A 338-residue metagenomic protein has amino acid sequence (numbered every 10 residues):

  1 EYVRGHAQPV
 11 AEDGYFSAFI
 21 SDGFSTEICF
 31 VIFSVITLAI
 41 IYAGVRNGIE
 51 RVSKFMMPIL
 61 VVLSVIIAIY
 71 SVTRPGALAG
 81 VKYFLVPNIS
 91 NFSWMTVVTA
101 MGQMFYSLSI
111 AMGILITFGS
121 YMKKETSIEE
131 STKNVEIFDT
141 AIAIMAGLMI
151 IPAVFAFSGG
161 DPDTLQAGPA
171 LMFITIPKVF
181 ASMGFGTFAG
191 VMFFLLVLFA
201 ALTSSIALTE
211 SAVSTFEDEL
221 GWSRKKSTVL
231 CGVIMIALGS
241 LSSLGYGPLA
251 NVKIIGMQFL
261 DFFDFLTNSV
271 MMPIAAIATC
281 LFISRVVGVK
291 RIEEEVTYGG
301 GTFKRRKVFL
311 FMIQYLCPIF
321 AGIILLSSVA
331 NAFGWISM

Functional and structural regions predicted by a protein language model:
E1-P9, V61-F84, F155-A156, L238-Y246 (+3 more regions): Hydrophobic alpha-helical segments and their helix-loop junctions in multi-pass secondary transporters
E1-R46, L78-V98, Q166-F173, G247-F262 (+2 more regions): Inter-helical loop and helix-membrane interface segments of multi-pass membrane transporters/permeases
E1-S21, Y121-E125, E130, N134-I142 (+3 more regions): Helix-loop-helix connectors at the membrane interface of multi-pass transporters/channels
I28, F138-I144, T187-G190, F199-L202 (+2 more regions): Loop-to-transmembrane helix boundary motifs in multi-pass membrane proteins
I32-A39, V52, V98-S109, M192-T203 (+4 more regions): Hydrophobic alpha-helical transmembrane segments of multi-pass membrane proteins
I32-F55, T117-E125, V213-G221: Membrane-water interface regions at transmembrane-helix termini and the short interhelical loops of multi-pass membrane
E50, K54-L202, K226-S227: Membrane-embedded translocation segments of transport machinery
L260-L281, R305-M338: A generic transmembrane alpha-helix motif of multi-pass inner-membrane proteins
